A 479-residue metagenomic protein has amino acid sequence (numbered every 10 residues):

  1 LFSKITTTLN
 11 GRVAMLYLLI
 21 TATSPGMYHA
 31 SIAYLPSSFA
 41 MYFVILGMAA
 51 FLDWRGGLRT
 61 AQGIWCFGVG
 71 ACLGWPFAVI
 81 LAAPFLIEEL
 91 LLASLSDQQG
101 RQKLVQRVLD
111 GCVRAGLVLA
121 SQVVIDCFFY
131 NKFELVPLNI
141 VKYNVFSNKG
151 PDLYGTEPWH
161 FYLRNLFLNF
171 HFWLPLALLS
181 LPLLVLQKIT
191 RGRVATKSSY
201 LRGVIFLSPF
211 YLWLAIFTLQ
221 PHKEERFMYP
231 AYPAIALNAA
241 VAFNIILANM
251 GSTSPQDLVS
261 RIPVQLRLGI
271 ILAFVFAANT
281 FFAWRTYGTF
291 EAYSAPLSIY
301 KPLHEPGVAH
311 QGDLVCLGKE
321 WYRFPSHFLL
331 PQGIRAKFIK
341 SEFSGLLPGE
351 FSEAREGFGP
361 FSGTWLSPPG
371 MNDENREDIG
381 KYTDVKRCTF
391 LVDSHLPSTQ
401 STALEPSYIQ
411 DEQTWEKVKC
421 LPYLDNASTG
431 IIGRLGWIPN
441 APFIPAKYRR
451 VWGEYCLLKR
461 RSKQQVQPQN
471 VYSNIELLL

Functional and structural regions predicted by a protein language model:
L1-T23: Transmembrane-helix signature of polytopic, membrane-embedded enzymes that assemble or transfer cell-envelope glycans
T21, A40-M48, L174-A177, S208 (+1 more regions): Hydrophobic core segments of transmembrane alpha-helices in multi-pass, intramembrane catalytic enzymes
H29-F39: Short acidic/glycine- and proline-prone juxtamembrane loop motifs at membrane-interface regions of multi-pass membrane
S37, D53, W65-K223, I271-F274 (+2 more regions): Transmembrane-lumen/periplasm boundary regions of multi-pass, lipid-linked membrane glycan transferases
G47-Q62: Membrane-interface transmembrane helices that cradle and orient dolichyl/undecaprenyl
L58, L95-Q102, Q187-Y200, G251-P263 (+1 more regions): Intrinsically disordered, low-complexity domain-flanking/linker segments in eukaryotic proteins, enriched
I216-P255: Membrane-embedded alpha-helical segments of integral membrane proteins
N249-H395, W415, G436, N440 (+2 more regions): Membrane-embedded, lumen/periplasm-facing catalytic core of multi-pass transferases that use lipid-linked donors
